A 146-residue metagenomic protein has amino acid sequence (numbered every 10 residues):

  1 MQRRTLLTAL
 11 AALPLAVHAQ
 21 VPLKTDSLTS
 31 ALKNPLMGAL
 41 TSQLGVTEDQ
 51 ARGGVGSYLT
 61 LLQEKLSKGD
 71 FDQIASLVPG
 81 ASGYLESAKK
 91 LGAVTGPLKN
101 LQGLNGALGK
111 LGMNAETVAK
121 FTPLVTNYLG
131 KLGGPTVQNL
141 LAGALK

Functional and structural regions predicted by a protein language model:
R3-L7: N-terminal export leaders
Q20-K146: Amphipathic alpha-helical interaction segments
